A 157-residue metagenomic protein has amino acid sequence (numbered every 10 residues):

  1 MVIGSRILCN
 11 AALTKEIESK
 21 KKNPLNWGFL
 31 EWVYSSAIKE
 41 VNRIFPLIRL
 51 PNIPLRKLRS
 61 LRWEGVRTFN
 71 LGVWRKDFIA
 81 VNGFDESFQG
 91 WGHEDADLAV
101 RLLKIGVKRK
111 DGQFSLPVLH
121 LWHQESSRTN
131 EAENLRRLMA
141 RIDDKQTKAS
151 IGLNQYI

Functional and structural regions predicted by a protein language model:
M1, N70-G72, V118: Conserved hydrophobic/aromatic beta-strand scaffold that supports enzyme active sites
M1-S36: Conserved donor NDP-sugar-binding/catalytic core segment of glycosyltransferases
C9, G112-T129: Active-site donor/metal-binding and catalytic loop motifs of nucleotide-sugar-dependent glycosylation enzymes
L13-E18, Q124, N130-E133: Short aromatic-enriched loop/helix-cap "lid" or pocket-rim segments at secondary-structure transitions that line
S35-G72: A recurrent flexible, glycine/aromatic-enriched loop bordering the glycosyltransferase active site that acts as
L61-E64, E86-F88, N154: Active-site rim elements
G65-N82, Q89-K108, Q113: A short, conserved alpha-helix in the catalytic core of glycosyltransferases
T129-L153: Catalytic core of nucleotide-sugar-dependent glycosyltransferases
